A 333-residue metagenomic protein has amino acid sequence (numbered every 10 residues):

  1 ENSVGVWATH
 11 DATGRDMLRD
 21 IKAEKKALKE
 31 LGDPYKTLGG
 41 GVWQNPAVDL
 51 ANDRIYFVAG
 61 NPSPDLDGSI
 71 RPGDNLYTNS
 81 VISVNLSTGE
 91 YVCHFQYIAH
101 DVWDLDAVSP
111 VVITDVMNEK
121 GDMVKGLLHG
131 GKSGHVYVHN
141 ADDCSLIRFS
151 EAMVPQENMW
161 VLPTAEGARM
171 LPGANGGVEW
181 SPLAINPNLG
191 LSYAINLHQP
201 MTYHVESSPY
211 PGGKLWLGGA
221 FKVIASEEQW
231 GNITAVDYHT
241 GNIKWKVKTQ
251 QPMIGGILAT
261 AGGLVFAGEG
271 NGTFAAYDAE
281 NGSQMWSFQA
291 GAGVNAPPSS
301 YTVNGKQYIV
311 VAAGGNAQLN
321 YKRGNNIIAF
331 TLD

Functional and structural regions predicted by a protein language model:
E1-K36, A51, G68-A107, T114-M123 (+3 more regions): Extracytoplasmic/lumenal domain signature
G41-V42, R323: Long, compositionally biased, intrinsically disordered segments
A47, E166-A168, G176-H198: Long, low-complexity segments enriched in small/aliphatic residues
A59-S63: Generic short beta-strand segments
